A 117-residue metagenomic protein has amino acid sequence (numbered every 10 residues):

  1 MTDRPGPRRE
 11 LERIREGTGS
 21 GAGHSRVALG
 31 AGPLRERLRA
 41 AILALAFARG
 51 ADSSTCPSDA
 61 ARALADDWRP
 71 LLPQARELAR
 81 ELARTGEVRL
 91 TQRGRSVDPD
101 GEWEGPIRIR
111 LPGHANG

Functional and structural regions predicted by a protein language model:
M1-A31: Long, low-complexity, charged/polar intrinsically disordered regions in eukaryotic proteins
A28-G30, A61-L72: Short helix-coil junctions and helix-kink-helix linkers
P33-S54, Q74: Positively charged, polyanion-binding regions of nucleic-acid-associated proteins
I42, P57, A83, L111-G117: Metal-cofactor-dependent catalytic cores
D52-A63: Short acidic, hydrophobic short linear motifs in intrinsically disordered regions
C56-S58, G86, G105: A generic structural signal for short beta-strands and their flanking turns/coil linkers
P70-L90: Charge-enriched amphipathic alpha-helical scaffolds
R93-G117: Short, cationic-aromatic polyanion-contact patches
